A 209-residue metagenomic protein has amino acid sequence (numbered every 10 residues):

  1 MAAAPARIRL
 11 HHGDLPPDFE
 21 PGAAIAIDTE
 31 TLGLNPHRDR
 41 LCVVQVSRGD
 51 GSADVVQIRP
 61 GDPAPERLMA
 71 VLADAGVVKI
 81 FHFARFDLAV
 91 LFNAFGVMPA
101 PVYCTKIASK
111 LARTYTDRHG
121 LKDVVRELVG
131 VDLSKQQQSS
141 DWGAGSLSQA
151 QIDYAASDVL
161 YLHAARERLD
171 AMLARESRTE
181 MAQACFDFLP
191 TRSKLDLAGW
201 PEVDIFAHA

Functional and structural regions predicted by a protein language model:
M1-I25, T29: N-terminal accessory regions of nucleic-acid-interacting proteins
G22-A24, R40-V43, S52-A53: A common structural microfeature
T29-E30, F83: Fold-independent oxyanion-binding glycine-rich loops and adjacent beta-strand/coil segments at enzyme active sites
E30-G49: An N-terminal structural lobe/cap that precedes and organizes the functional/catalytic core across diverse proteins
Q45-H163, D170, F186-I205: Active-site-proximal helix-loop-helix substrate-binding element of RNase H-like nuclease domains
R168-E176: Inter-helical turn/loop segments and adjacent helix faces that build the functional surface of alpha-helical bundle
R175-Q183: Short, glycine/acidic-rich hinge or "gate" loops at secondary-structure transitions that mediate conformational
A207-A209: Short, intrinsically disordered, charge-balanced linker/junction segments flanking boundaries in proteins
